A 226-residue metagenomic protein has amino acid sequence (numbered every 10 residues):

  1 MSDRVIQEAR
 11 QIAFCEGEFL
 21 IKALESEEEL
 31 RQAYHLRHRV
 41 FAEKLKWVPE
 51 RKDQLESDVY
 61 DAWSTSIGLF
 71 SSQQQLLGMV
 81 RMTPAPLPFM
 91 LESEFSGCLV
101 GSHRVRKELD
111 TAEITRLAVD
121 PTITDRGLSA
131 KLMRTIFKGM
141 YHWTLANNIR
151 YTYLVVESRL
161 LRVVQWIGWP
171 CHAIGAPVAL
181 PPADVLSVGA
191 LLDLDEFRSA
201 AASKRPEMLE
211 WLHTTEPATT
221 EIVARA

Functional and structural regions predicted by a protein language model:
M1-A9: Acyl-donor-binding surface of acyltransferase catalytic domains
E8-D61, S66-L76: Short amphipathic alpha-helix that is part of the acyltransferase structural core
S26, P84, L192: Active-site donor-binding loop signature of nucleotide-sugar glycosyltransferases
R51-S102, L109-R116: Conserved donor-binding loop and adjoining core beta-sheet/short helix segment in diverse acyl/aminoacyl transferases
T65-F70, T111-T115, R159-V164, R198-P206 (+1 more regions): A general structural signal for short secondary-structure boundary/capping elements
M90-E196: Acyl-donor binding region in acyl/amide transferases
A176-R225: Accessory, usually C-terminal, subdomains that scaffold auxiliary metal cofactors
